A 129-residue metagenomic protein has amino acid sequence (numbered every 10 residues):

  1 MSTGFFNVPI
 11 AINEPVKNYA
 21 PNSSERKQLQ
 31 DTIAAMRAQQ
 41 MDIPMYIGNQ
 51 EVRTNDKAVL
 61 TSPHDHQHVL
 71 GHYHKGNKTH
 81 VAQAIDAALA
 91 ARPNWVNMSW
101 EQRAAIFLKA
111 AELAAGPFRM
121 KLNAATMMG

Functional and structural regions predicted by a protein language model:
M1-L70, L89: Hydrophobic face of amphipathic alpha-helices that form TPR/SEL1-like repeat modules and related alpha-solenoid
N55, T61, H66-G129: Glycine-rich loop-to-alpha-helix module at the N-terminal edge of alpha/beta enzyme cores
